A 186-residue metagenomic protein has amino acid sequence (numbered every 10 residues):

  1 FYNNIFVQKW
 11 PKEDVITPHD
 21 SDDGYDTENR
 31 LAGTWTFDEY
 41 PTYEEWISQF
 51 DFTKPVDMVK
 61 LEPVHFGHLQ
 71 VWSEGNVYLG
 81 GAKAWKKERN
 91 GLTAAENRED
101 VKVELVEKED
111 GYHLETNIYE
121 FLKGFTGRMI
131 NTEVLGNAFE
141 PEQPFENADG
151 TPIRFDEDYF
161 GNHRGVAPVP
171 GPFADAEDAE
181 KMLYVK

Functional and structural regions predicted by a protein language model:
F1, T17-H19: Gly/Ser/Thr/Ala-enriched C-terminal appendages of enzymes
F1-W10, W72-G80: Right-handed parallel beta-helix
W10-T17, A82-E88: Short glycine/acidic-rich loop motifs that flank beta-strands on beta-rich extracellular proteins
D23-K186: Surface beta-loop-beta hairpin patches that serve as ligand-binding interfaces in beta-rich domains
